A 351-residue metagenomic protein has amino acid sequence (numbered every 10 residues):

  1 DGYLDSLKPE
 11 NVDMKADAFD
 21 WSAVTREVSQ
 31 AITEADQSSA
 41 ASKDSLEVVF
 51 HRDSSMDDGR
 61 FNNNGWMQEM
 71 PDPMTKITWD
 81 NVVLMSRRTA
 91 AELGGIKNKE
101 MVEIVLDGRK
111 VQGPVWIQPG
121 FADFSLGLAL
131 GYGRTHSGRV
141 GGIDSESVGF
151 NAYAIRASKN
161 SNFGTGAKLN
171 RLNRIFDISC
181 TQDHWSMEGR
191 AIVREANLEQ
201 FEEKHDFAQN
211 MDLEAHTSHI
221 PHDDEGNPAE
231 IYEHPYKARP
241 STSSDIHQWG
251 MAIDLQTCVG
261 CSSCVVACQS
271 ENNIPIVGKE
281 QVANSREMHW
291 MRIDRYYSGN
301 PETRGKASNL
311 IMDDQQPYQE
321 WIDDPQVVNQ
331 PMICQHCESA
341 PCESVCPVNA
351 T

Functional and structural regions predicted by a protein language model:
D1-M291, G299-E302: A cross-kingdom feature strongest in bacterial/archaeal respiratory oxidoreductases
M101-D107, P114, Y132-R134, G138 (+4 more regions): Phosphate/diphosphate-binding loops
Y232-G260, H289-R295, Q315-T351: Ferredoxin-like iron-sulfur electron-transfer modules
